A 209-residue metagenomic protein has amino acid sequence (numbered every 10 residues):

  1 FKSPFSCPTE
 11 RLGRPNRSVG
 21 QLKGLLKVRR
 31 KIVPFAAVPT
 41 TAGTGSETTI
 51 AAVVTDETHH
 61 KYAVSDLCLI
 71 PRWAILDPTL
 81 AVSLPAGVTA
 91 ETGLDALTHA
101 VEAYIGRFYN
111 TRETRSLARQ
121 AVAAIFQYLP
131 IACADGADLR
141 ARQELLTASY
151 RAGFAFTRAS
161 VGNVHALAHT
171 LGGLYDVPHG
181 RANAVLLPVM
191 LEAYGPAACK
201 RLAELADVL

Functional and structural regions predicted by a protein language model:
F1-T79: Glycine/threonine-rich beta-strand-loop-alpha-helix active-site module that forms ligand/phosphate-binding
P4-R11, A100-V101, I125-Y128, S149-G153 (+3 more regions): Buried hydrophobic packing segments
P8-R14, R29, F156-S160, T170-Y175 (+1 more regions): Alpha-helix C-terminal capping segments
G43, Y150-N183: Glycine-rich phosphate/pyrophosphate-binding beta-alpha loops
A51-A159: Carboxylate- and glycine-rich phosphate/diphosphate-binding segment that chelates Mg2+/Mn2+
L94, V122, V164, N183-A184 (+1 more regions): A general structural signal for well-ordered alpha-helical segments in protein cores
L174-L209: Gly/Pro-rich interdomain helix-loop hinge
